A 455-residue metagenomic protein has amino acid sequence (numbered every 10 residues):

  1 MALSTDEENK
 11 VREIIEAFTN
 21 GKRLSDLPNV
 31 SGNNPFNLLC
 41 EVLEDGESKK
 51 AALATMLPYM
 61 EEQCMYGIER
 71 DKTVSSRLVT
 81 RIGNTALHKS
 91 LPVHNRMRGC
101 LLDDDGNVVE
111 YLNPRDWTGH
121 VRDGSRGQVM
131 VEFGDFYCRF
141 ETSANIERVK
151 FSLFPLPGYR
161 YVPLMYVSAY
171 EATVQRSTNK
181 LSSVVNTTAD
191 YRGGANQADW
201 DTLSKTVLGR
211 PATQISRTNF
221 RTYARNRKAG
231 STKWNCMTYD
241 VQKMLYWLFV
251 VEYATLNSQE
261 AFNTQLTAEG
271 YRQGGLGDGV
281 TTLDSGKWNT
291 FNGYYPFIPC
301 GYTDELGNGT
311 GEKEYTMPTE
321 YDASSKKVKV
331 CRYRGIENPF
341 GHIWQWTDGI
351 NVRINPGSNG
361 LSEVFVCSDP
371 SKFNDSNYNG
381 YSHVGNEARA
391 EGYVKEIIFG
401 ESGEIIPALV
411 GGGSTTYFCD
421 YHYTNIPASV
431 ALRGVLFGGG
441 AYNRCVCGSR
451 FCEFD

Functional and structural regions predicted by a protein language model:
M1-G32: Short, intrinsically disordered N-terminal pre-domain segments
V30, M60-E132, C138-F140, W234: GGW-centered surface loops in extracellular recognition modules
G32-E44, G335-E337: Short hydrophobic/aromatic-rich beta-strand motifs
E41-Y59: Short, surface-exposed terminal/edge motifs of secreted or surface/virion proteins that either
E44-E47, F136-C138, A172-T173, I350-N351: Acidic glycine-/aspartate-rich tracts in secreted/extracellular proteins
H120, G124-G127, F151-P339: Short aromatic-cysteine micro-motif
T142-S143, S177-T178, I350-L361: Cytochrome P450 core scaffold surrounding the K-helix E-X-X-R motif and the conserved "meander" helix-loop region
Y239-K243, Q265-C300, A323, P339-V352 (+1 more regions): C-terminal, surface-exposed recognition/capping segments
